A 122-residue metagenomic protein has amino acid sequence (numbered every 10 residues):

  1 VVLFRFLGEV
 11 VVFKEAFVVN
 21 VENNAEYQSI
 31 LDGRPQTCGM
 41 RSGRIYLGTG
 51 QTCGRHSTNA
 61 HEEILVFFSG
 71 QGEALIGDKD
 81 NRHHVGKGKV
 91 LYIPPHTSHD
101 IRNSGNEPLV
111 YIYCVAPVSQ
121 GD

Functional and structural regions predicted by a protein language model:
V1-M40, T49, G54-R55, D122: A short, N-terminal "cap"/entry segment at the start of jelly-roll beta-barrel domains of the cupin/DSBH fold
S29, S42-Y46, I64, R82 (+1 more regions): Conserved hydrophobic/aromatic beta-strand scaffold that supports enzyme active sites
P35-Q36, A60, K79, N106-E107: Short strand-connecting beta-turns/loops that link adjacent beta-strands
M40, E62, L109: Change "...and in nucleic-acid phosphodiester-cleaving endonucleases..." to "...and in nucleic-acid processing enzymes
L47-T49, F67, V85, I93 (+1 more regions): Hydrophobic residues in beta-strands and at strand termini
T52, T58-K87: A short beta-strand-loop-beta hairpin characteristic of the jelly-roll/cupin
G54-H56, A74-L75, I93, H99-G105: Short beta-strand His + acidic residue motifs that chelate non-heme Fe in jelly-roll/DSBH and cupin folds
G86-K87, P95-G121: Ligand-binding loop in jelly-roll beta-barrel domains
